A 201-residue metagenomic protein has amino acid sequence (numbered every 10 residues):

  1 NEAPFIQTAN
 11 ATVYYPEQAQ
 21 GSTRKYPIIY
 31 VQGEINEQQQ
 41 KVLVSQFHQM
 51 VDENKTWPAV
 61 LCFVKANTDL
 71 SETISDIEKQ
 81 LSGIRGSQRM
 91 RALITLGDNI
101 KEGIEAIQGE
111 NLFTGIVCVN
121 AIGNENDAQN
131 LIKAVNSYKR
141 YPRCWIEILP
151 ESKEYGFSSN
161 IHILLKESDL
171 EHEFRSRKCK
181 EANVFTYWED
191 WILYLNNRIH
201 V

Functional and structural regions predicted by a protein language model:
N1-P27, A59: A domain-start/cap signature at the N-terminus of enzymes
E17-T23, M50-N54, L81-S87, K133-R140 (+1 more regions): Surface-exposed acidic, glycine-flexible loop patches that form ligand/cofactor-binding and adhesion interfaces
K25-I84: Active-site machinery of serine-nucleophile hydrolases
R85-G97: Alpha/beta-hydrolase fold nucleophile elbow
Q88, F113-T114: Core-facing hydrophobic residues within beta-strands of well-ordered domains
T95-I100, N120: Catalytic nucleophile serine of serine hydrolases, specifically the conserved "nucleophile elbow" pentapeptide
I100-E110: Short glycine-enriched nucleophile-adjacent loop and the immediately C-terminal alpha-helix near the catalytic center
G115-H200: The feature captures the conserved acid-bearing segment of alpha/beta-hydrolase catalytic domains
